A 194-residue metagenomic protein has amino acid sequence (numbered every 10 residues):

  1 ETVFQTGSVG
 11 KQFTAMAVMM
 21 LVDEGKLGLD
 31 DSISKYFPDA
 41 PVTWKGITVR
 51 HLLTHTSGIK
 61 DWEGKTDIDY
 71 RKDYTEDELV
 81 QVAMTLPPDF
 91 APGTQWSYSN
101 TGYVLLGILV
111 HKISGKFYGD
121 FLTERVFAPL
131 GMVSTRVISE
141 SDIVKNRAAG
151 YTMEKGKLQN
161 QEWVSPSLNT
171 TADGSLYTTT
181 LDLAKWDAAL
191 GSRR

Functional and structural regions predicted by a protein language model:
E1-H51, P88-T101, T171-G174: Short active-site loop at a secondary-structure junction that contains or immediately precedes the catalytic residue(s)
W44-R194: Short, surface-exposed loop or secondary-structure junction motifs that flank catalytic or metal-binding residues
